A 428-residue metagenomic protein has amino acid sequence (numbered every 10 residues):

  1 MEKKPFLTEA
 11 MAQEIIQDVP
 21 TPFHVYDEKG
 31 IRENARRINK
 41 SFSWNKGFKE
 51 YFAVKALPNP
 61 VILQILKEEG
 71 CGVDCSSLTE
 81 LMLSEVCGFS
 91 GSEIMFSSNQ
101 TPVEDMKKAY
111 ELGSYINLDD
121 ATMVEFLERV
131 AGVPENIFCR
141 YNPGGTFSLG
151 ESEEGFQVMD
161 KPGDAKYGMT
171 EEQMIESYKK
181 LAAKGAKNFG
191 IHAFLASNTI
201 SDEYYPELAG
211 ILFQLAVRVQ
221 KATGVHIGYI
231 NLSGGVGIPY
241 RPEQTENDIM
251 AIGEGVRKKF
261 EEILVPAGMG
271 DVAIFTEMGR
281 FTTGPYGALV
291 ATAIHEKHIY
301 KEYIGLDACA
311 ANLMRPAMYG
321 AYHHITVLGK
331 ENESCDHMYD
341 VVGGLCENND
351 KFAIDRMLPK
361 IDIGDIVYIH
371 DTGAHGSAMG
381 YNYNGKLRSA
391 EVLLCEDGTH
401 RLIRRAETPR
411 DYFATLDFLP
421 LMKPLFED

Functional and structural regions predicted by a protein language model:
M1-I116, A121-E135, A183-K187, K221 (+2 more regions): A charged N-terminal "starter" segment
T21, R36, K40-W44, G132 (+9 more regions): Generic secondary-structure signature for well-ordered alpha-helical cores
I31, K55, S77, A109 (+6 more regions): Conserved, mostly hydrophobic/aromatic
A56-P58, T79, Q100-P102, D120-T122 (+7 more regions): Active-site-proximal loop/turn and secondary-structure-junction residues that shape catalytic pockets, frequently
G72, M95, Y115-N117, F138-R140 (+7 more regions): Structured core elements
G132-S148: Glycine-rich, aromatic-flanked loop segments that form ligand/cofactor-binding clefts across common enzyme folds
T146-H295, L358, N384: Active-site loop/helix belt of alpha/beta enzymes
E261, V265, M269-D428: Charged (often Lys/Glu-rich) extended helix/loop segments that serve as interaction or gating elements
